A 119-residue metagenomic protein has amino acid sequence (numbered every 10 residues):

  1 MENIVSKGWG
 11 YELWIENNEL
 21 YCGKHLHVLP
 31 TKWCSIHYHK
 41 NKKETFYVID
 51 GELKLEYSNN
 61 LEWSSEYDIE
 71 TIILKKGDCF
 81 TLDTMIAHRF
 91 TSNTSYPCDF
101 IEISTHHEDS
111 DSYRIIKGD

Functional and structural regions predicted by a protein language model:
M1-L26, W33-I36, D68-K75, S112-D119: A short, N-terminal "cap"/entry segment at the start of jelly-roll beta-barrel domains of the cupin/DSBH fold
V5-S6, E62-S64, R89-D119: Double-stranded beta-helix
E19, N41, S95-Y96: Short strand-connecting beta-turns/loops that link adjacent beta-strands
C22-V28, W33-H39, E44-V48, D78 (+1 more regions): A generic structured-segment signal
S35-H37, F46, L55-E56, F80-L82 (+2 more regions): Short beta-strand His + acidic residue motifs that chelate non-heme Fe in jelly-roll/DSBH and cupin folds
N41-L61: Glycine- and acidic-residue-biased ligand/ion/polar-headgroup-sensing regions
E52-K54, L74, C98: Generic alpha-helical hydrophobic packing signal
N59-M85: Short acidic-glycine-tyrosine-enriched beta hairpin
